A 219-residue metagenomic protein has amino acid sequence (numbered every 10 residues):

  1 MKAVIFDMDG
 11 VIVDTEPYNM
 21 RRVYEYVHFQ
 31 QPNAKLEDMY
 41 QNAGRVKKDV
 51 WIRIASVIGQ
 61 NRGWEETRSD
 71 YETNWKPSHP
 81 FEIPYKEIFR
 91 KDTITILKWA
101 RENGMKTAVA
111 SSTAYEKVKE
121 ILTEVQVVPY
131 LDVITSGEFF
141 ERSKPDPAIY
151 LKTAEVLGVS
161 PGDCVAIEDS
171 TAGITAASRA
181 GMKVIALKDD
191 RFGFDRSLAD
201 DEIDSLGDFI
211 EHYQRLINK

Functional and structural regions predicted by a protein language model:
M1-K2, K98-R101, A114-K219: Asp-based, Mg2+/Mn2+-dependent phosphohydrolase catalytic module
K2-N103: N-terminal helical cap/lid subdomain that shapes the substrate entry/recognition surface in HAD-like hydrolases
M8, N42, K106, T135 (+1 more regions): Short glycine/serine/threonine-biased micro-segments
D14, D38, N42-R45, R62 (+7 more regions): Residues at secondary-structure transition points
V23-Y24, H79-P80, K106-V109, G137-F139 (+1 more regions): N-terminal start-of-chain detector that recognizes signal peptides and the immediate post-cleavage beginning
V27-H28, I54, F81-I83, V109-S111 (+2 more regions): Short linear motifs at secondary-structure transitions and domain/linker junctions
N33, K106, K183: Residue-level detector of anion-binding/catalytic polar loops
